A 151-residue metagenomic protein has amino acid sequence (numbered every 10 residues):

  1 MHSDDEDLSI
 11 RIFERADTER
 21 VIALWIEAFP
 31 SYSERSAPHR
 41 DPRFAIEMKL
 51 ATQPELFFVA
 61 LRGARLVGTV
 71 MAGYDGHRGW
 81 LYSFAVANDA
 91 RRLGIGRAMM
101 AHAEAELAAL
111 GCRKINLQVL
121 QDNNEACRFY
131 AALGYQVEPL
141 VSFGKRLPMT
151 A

Functional and structural regions predicted by a protein language model:
M1-A16, P148-A151: Conserved N-terminal entry element of GNAT/NAT acetyltransferase domains
I12-T18, I22-M48, E55: Conserved GNAT-fold acetyl-CoA-binding loop/helix
V59, R65-G73, W80-Y82: Conserved beta-strand in the GNAT
R62-G68, E125, V137: Glycine-rich acetyl-CoA-binding "A-motif" of GNAT/NAT acetyltransferases
H77-N88, Q118: Conserved acetyl-CoA binding element of GNAT-fold acetyltransferases
V86, R92-A105, A132: Conserved acetyl-CoA-binding loop-helix of GNAT-fold acetyltransferases
N88, L117-A126, G144-M149: Conserved beta-strand-loop-alpha-helix junction that forms the acyl-donor binding cleft
L107-V119: Conserved GNAT acetyl-CoA-binding A-motif
